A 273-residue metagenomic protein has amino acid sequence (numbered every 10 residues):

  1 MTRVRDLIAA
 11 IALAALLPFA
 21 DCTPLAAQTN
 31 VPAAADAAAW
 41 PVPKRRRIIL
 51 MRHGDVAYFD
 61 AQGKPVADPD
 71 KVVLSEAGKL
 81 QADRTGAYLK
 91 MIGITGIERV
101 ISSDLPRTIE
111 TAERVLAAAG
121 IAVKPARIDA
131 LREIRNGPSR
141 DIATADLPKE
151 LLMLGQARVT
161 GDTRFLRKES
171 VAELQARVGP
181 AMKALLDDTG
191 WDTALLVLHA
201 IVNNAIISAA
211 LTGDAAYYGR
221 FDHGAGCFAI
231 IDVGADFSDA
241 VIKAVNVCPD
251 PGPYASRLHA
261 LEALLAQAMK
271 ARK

Functional and structural regions predicted by a protein language model:
V4-R5: Twin-arginine (Tat) signal peptide motif
A9-D21: Hydrophobic helical h-region of N-terminal Sec-dependent signal peptides in bacterial secretory/periplasmic proteins
C22-P24, Q28-R45, E133-A145, D192 (+1 more regions): Acidic, low-complexity terminal tails and accessory targeting/binding regions of phosphate-metabolizing enzymes
N30-V123, R167-Q175, P180: Active-site-proximal alpha-helix that buttresses catalytic centers in soluble enzyme cores
I48, L185, G190-L198: Generic beta-sheet signal
H53, S102-L105, K124, A130 (+2 more regions): Short, well-ordered beta-to-alpha junction loops that form the rim of enzyme active sites and present histidine/acidic
A57, A61, V72-V73, V115-P180 (+2 more regions): Phosphate-handling substructures
A57, R107-I109, E133-I134, V202-N204: Short, active-site-adjacent cap segments at secondary-structure transitions
